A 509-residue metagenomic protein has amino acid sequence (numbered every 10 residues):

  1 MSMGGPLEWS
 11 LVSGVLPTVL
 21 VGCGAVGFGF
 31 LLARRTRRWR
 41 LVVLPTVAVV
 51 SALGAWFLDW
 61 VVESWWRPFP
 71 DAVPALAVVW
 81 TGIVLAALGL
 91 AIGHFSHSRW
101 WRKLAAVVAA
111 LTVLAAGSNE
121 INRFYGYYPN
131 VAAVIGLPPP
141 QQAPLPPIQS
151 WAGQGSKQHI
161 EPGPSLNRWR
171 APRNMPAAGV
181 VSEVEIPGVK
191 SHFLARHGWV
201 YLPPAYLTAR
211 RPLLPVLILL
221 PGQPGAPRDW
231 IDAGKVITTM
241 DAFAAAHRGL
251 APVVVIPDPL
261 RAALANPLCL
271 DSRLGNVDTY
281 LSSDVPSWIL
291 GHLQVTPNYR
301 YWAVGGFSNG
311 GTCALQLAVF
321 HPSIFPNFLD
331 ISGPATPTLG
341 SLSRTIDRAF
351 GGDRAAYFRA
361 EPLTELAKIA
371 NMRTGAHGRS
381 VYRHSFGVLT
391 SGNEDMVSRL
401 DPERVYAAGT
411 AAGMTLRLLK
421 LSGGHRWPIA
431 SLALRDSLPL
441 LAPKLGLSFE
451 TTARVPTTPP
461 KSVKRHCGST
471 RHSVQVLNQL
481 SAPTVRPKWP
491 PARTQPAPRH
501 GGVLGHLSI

Functional and structural regions predicted by a protein language model:
S2-R493, R499-I509: Non-catalytic cap/lid and distal C-terminal segments of serine-dependent acyl enzymes
